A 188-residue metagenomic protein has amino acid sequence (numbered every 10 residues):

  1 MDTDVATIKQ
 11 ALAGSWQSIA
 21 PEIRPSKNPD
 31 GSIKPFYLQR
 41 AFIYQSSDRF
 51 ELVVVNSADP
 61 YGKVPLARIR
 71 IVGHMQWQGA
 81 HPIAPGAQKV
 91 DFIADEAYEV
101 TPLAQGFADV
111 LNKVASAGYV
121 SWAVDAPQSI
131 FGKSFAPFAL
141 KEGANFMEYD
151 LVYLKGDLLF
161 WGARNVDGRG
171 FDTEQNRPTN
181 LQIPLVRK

Functional and structural regions predicted by a protein language model:
D2-D4, A67-A80, A84, D125-A126 (+1 more regions): Edge beta-strand at a domain terminus
D2-F36, M75, L185-R187: Tryptophan-anchored aromatic micro-motifs
A11-A13, A41-F50, D150-F160: Short, solvent-exposed coil/turn segments at beta-strand boundaries
S15, N28-V114, W122: N-terminal glycine/threonine-rich, aromatic-flanked beta-hairpin/loop signature
P21, V53-N56, R164-V166: Beta-turn initiation residues at beta-strand->coil junctions
E22-P35, V64, G132-N145: Short, solvent-exposed secondary-structure boundary motifs
P25, D59, G168: Flexible, glycine-rich phosphate/dinucleotide-binding loops and adjacent beta-alpha linkers at cofactor/substrate
L111-F135: Extended, solvent-exposed segments with strong compositional bias
